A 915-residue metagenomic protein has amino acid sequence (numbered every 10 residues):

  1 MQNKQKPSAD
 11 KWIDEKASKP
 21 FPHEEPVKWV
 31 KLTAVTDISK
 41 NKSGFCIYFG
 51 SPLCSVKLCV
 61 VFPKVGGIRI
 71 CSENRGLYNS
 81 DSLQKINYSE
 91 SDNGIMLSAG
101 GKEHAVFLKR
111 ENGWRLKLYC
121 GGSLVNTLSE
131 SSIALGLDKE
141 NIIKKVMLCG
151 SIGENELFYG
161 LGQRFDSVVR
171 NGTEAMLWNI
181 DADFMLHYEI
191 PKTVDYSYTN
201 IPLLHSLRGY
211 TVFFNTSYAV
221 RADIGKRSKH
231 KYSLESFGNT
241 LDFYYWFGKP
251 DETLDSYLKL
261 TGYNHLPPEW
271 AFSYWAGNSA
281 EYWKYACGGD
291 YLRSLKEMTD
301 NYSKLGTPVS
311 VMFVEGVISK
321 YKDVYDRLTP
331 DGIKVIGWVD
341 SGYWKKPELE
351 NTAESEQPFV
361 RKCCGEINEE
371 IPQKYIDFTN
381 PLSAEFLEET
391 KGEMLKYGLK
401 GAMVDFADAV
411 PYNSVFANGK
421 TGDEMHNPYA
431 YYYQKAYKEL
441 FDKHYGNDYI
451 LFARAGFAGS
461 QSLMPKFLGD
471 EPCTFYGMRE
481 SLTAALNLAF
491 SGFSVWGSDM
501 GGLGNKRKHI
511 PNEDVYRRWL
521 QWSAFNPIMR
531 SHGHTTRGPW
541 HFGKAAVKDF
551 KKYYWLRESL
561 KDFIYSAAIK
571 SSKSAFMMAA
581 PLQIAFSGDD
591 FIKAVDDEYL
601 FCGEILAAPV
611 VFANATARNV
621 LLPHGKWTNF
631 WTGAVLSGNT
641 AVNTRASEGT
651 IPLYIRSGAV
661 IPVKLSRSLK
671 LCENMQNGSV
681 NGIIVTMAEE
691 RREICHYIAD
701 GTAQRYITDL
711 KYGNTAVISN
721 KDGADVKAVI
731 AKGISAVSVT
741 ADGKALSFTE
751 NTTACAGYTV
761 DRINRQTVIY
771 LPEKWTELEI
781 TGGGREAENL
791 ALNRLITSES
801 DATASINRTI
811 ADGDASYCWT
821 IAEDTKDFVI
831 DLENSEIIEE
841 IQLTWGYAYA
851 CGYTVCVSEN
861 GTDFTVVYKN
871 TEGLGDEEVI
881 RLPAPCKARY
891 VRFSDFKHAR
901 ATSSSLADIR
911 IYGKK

Functional and structural regions predicted by a protein language model:
Q2-E24, K28, T36, G44-L53 (+8 more regions): Catalytic and substrate-binding clefts that recognize carbohydrates or anionic sugar/phosphate headgroups
L58-V60, E103, L116-L118, L606-P609 (+1 more regions): Short, well-ordered beta-strand segments enriched in hydrophobic/aromatic residues
E73-L77, L128-E130, G136-C149, G162 (+3 more regions): Aromatic- and carboxylate-enriched substrate-binding clefts and catalytic-loop regions of carbohydrate-active enzymes
Y88, K744-P772: Extracellular/luminal ectodomains and secreted, surface-exposed scaffolds of diverse proteins
E439-L440, D448-Y449, A458-K466, L488-S498 (+3 more regions): Catalytic core of carbohydrate-active enzymes
G723-V726, T825, E833-E840, K887-A888: Extended extracellular/luminal ectodomain segments enriched in beta-structured repeat modules
R785-N834, T844-Y849, K869-D876, R910-K915: Disordered, acidic Ser/Thr/Pro-rich linker "stalks" and the adjacent N-terminal cap of the next globular domain
A822-K826, Y847-K915: Trp- and acidic/polar-enriched beta-sheet ligand-binding modules for extracellular glycan and matrix recognition
